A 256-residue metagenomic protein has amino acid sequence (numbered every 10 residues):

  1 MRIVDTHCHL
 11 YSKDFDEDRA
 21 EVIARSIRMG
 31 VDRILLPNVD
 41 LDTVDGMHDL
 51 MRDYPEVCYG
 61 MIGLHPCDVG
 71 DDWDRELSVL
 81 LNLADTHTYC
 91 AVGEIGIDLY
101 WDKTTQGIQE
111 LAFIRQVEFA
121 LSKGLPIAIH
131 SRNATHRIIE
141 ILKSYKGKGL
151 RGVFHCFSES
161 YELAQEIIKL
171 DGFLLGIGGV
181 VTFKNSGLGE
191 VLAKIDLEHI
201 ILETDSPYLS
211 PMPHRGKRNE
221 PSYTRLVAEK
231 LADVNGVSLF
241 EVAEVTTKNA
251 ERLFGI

Functional and structural regions predicted by a protein language model:
M1-I256: Mid-domain alpha/beta scaffold segments of enzyme catalytic cores
